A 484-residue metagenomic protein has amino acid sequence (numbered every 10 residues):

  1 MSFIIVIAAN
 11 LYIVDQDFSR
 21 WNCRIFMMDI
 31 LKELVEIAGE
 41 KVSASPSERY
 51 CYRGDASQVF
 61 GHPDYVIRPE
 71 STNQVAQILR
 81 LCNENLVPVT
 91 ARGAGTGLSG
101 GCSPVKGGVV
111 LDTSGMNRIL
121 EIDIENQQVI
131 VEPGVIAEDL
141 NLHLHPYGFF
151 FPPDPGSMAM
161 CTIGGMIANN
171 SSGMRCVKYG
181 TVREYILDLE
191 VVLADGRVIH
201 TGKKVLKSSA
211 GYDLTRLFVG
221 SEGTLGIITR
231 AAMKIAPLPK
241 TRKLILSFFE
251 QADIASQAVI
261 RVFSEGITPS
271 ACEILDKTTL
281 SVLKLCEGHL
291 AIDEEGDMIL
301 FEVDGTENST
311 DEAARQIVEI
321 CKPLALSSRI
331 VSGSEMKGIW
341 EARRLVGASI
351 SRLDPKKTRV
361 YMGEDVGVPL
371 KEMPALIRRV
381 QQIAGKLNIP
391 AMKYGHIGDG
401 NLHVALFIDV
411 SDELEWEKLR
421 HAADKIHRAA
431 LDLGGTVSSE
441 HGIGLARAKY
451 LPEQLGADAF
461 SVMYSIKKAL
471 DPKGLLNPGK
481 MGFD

Functional and structural regions predicted by a protein language model:
F3, A8, Y12-D484: Noncatalytic alpha-helical scaffold of FAD-dependent oxidoreductases
